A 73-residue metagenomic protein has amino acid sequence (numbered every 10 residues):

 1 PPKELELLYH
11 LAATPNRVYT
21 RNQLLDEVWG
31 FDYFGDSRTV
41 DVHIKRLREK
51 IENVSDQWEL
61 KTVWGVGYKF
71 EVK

Functional and structural regions predicted by a protein language model:
P1-V66: Positively charged, aromatic-enriched patches within helix-turn-helix-type DNA-binding elements, predominantly
E71-K73: Intrinsically disordered, low-complexity protein-interaction/activation regions
